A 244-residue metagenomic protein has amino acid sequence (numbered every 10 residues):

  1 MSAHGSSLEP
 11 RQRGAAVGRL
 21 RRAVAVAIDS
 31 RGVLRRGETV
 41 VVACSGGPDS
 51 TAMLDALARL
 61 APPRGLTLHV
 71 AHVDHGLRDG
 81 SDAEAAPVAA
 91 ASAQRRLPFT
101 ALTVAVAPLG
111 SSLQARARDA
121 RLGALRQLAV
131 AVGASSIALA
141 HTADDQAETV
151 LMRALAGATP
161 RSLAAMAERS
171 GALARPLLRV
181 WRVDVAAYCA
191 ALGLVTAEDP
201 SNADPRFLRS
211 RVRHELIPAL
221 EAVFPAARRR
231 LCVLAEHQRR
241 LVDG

Functional and structural regions predicted by a protein language model:
S2-P218: Core alpha/beta nucleotide-donor-binding catalytic domains of modification enzymes
L220-G244: An accessory alpha-helical subdomain
